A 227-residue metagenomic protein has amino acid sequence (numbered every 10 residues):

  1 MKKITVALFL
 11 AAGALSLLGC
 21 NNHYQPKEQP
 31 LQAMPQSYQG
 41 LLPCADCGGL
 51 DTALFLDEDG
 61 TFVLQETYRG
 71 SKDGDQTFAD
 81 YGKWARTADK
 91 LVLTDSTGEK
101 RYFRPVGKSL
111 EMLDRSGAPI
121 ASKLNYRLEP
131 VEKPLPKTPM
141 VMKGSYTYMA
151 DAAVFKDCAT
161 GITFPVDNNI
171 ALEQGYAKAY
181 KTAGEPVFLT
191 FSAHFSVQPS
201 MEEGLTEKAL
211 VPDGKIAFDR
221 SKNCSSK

Functional and structural regions predicted by a protein language model:
M1-I4: Positively charged n-region of N-terminal signal peptides that target proteins for export
V6-A12: Sec-dependent N-terminal signal peptides
A14-L17: Bacterial Sec-type N-terminal signal peptides, specifically the leucine/valine-rich hydrophobic h-region
C20-A79, L93-M149, K156-P165, G184-K227: Lipid interaction determinants
G82-W84: Extracellular/luminal ectodomains and secreted, surface-exposed scaffolds of diverse proteins
R86-A88: Long, contiguous interaction/targeting segments characteristic of exported/extracellular or secretory-pathway proteins
I162-Y180: Beta-strand/loop nucleic-acid-binding surfaces
